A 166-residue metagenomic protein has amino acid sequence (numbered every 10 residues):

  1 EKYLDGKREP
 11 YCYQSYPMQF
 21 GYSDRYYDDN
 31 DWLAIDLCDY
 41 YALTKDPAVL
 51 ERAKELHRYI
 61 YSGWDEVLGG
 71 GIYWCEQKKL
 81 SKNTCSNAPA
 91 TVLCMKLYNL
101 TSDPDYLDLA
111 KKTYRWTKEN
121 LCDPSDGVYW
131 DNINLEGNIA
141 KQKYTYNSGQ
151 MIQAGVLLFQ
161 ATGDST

Functional and structural regions predicted by a protein language model:
E1-T166: Glycan-recognition and catalytic cores of secretory/periplasmic carbohydrate-active enzymes
